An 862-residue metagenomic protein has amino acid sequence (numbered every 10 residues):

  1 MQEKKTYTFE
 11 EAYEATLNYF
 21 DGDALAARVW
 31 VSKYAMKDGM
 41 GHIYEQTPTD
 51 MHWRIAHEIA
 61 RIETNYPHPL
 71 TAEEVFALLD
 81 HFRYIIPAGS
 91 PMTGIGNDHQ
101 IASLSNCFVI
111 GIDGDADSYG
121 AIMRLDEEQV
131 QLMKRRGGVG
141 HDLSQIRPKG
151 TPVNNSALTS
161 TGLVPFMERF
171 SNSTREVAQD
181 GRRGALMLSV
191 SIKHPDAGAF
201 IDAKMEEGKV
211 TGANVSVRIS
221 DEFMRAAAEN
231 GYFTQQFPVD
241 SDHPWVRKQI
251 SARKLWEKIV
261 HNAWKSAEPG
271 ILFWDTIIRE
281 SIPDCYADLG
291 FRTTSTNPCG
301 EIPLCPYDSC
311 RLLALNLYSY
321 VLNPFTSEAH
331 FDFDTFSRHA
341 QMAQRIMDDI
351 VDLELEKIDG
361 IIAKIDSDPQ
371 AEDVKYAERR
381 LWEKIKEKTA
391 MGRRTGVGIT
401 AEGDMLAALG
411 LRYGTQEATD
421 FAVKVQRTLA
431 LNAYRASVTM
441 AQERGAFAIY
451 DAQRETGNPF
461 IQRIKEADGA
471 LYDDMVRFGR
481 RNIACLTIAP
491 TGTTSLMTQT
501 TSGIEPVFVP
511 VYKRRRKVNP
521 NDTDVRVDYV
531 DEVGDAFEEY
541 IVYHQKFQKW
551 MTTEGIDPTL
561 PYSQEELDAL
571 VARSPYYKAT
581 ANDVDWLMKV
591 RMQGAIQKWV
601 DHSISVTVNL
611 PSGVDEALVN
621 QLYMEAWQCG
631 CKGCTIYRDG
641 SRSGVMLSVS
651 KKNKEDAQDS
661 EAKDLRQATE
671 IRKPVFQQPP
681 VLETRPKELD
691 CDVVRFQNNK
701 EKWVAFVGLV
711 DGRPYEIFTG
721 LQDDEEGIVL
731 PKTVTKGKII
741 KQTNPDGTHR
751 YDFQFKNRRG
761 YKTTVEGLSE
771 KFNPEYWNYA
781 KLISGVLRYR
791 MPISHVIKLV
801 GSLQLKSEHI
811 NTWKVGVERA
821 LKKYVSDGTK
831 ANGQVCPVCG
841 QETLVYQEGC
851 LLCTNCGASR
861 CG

Functional and structural regions predicted by a protein language model:
Q2-P69, E73, N155-R169, Q179-F291 (+6 more regions): Conserved, charged catalytic cores of large soluble enzymes
A24, G300-I302, E354-L355, D474-R481 (+4 more regions): Catalytic alpha/beta core of large soluble enzyme barrels
M36, E58-T64, H68, L78-N155 (+11 more regions): Function-dense linear segments that define catalytic or interfacial modules in macromolecule-processing proteins
F76, F237-P238, H339-K386, A390 (+5 more regions): Internal maturation/activation junctions in enzymes
I219, R279-E280, D284-A287, N297-P298 (+4 more regions): Terminal amphipathic helices with adjacent charged low-complexity linkers/tails
Y472-D474, S650-L709: Short, Gly/Pro- and small/polar-rich lid/capping loops
C836-C839, C853-C856: Short cysteine-rich clusters marking metal-coordination/redox-active sites
E842-L844, S859-R860: Cys/His-rich microdomains that often coordinate metals
